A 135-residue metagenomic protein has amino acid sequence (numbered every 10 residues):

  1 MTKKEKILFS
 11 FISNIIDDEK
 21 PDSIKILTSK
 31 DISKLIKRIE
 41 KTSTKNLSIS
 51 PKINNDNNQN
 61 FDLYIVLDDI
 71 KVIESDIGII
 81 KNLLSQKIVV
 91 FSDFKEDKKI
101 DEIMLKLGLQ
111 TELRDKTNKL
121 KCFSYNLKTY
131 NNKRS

Functional and structural regions predicted by a protein language model:
M1-P21: Class I SAM-dependent methyltransferase Rossmann-like catalytic core, especially the SAM/SAH-binding loop
K6-I12, K30-N60: A short, well-structured beta->alpha microelement
F11, L35-E40, S75-L83, I103: A short acidic, amphipathic alpha-helical/loop segment
D22-K30: Short hydrophobic beta-strand segments
Q59-E74: A short SAM/SAH-binding and catalytic strip from SAM-dependent methyltransferases
L84-D97: Conserved beta-strand signature within the Rossmann-like core of class I S-adenosyl-L-methionine
I100-C122: Conserved Class I S-adenosyl-L-methionine
L120-S135: SAM/dcSAM-binding transferase cores
